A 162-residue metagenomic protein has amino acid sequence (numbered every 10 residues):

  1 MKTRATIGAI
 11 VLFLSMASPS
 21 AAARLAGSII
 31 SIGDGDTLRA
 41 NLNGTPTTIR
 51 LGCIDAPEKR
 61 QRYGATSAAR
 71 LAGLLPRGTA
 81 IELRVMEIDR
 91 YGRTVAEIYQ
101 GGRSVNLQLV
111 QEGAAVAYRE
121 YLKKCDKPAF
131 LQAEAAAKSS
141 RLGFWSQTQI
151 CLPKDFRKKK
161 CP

Functional and structural regions predicted by a protein language model:
K2, T6-P162: Small beta-barrel nucleic-acid-binding modules, primarily SNase/OB-fold domains and secondarily Tudor-like barrels
